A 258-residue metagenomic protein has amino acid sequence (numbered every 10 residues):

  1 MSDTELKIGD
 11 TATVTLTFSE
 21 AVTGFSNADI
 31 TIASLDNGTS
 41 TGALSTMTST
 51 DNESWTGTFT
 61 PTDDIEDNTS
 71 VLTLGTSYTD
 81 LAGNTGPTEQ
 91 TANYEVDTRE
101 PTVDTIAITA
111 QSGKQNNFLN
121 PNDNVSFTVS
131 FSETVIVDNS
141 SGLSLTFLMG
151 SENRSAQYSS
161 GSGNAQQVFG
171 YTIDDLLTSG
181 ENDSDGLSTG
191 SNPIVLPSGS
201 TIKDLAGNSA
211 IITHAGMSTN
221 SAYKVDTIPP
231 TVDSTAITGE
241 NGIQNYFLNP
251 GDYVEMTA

Functional and structural regions predicted by a protein language model:
M1-K7, V103-N117, T231-F247: Short, solvent-exposed loop/edge segments of extracellular or virion-exposed proteins
E5-I8, E20-S26, I65-D67, T85-G86 (+3 more regions): A short beta-turn/strand-edge loop motif at beta-sheet boundaries
K7-V14, V71-T73, N120-T128, V195-L196 (+1 more regions): Short, solvent-exposed loop/turn segments enriched in Ser/Thr/Gly
A12-T48, Q90, V125-S159, L196-K203: Short, surface-exposed alpha-helix to beta-strand junction/turn motifs within ectodomains of secreted and cell-envelope
A21, D29, S77, T102 (+7 more regions): A detector of tandemly repeated sequence units and domain arrays
N27-I30, G57-T91, G142-T146, Q166-H214: Contiguous beta-strand segments of beta-sheet-rich domains
D80, Q90-D104, D204, A215-D233: Flexible, low-complexity linkers/stalks enriched in Thr/Pro that connect modular domains
